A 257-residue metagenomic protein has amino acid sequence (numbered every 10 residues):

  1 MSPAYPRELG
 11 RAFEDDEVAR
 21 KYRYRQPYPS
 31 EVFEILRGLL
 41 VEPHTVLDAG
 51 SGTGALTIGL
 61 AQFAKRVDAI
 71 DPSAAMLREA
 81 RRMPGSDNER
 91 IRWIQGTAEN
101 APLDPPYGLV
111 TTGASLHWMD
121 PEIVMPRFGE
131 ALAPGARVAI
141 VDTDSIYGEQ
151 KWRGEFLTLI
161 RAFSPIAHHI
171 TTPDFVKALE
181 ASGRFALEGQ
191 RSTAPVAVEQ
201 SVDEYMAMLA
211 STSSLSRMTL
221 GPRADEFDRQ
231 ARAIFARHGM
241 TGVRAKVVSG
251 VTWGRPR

Functional and structural regions predicted by a protein language model:
M1-E42: Conserved class I S-adenosyl-L-methionine
H44-G50: Conserved class I S-adenosyl-L-methionine
T53-N100: Class I SAM-dependent methyltransferase SAM/SAH-binding core
P102-V110: A short acidic, Gly/Pro-enriched loop at the edge of an enzyme's catalytic core that lines a small-molecule cofactor
A114: Short catalytic micro-motifs in class I SAM-dependent methyltransferases
M119-F128: A short, conserved alpha-helix within the catalytic core of class I
G129, A133-V198: Conserved catalytic/acceptor-binding region of the Class I
K177-R257: Conserved Class I S-adenosyl-L-methionine
